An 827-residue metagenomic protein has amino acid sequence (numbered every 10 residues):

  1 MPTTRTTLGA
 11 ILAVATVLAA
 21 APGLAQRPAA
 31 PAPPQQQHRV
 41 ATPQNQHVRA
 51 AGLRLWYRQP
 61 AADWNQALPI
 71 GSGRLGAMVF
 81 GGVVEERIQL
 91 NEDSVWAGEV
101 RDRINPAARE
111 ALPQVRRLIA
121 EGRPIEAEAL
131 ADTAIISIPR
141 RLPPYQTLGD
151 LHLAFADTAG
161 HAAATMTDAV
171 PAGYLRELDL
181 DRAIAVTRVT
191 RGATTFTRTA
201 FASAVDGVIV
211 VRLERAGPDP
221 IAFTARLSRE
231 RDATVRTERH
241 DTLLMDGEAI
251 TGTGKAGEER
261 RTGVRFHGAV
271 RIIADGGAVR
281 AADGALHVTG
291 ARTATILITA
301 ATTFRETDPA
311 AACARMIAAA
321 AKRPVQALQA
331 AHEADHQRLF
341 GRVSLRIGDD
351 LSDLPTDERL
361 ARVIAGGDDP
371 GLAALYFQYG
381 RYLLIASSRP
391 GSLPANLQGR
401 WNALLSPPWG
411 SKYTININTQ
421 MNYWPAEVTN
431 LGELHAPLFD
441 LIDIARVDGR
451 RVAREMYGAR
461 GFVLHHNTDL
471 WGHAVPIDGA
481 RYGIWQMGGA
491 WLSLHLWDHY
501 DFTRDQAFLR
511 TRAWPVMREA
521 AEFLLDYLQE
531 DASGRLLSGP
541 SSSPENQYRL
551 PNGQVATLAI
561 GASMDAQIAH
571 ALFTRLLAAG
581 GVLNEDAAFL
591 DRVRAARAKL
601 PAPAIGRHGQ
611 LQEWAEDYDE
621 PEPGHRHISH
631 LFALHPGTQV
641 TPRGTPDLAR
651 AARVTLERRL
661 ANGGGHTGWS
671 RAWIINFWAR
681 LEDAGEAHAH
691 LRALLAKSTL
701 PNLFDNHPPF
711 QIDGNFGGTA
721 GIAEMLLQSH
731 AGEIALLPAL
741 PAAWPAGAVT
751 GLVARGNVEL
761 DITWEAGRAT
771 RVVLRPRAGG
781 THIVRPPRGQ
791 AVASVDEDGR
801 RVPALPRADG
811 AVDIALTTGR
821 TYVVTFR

Functional and structural regions predicted by a protein language model:
M1-I11: Bacterial N-terminal signal peptides that target proteins for export
G9-A19: Bacterial N-terminal signal peptides
G23-L24: Sec/Tat signal peptide C-region and signal peptidase I cleavage site
R27, P31-R481, D498-Y500, R518-A521 (+6 more regions): Aromatic-residue-lined binding/catalytic grooves and analogous aromatic/hydrophobic interfacial grooves in multimeric
A67-Q89, S94, I135, T147 (+5 more regions): C-terminal capping/lid segments that line or modulate ligand- or cofactor-binding pockets
R215, L774-P776: Asparagine-centered strand-capping/turn motif at beta-strand->loop junctions
N418, W485-H499, R512-D526, S670-W673 (+3 more regions): Extended, hydrophobic alpha-helical segments in both membrane/secreted and soluble proteins
G489-W491, L496-A520, S533-R535, S542-R549 (+2 more regions): Active-site neighborhood of glycoside hydrolase catalytic domains
